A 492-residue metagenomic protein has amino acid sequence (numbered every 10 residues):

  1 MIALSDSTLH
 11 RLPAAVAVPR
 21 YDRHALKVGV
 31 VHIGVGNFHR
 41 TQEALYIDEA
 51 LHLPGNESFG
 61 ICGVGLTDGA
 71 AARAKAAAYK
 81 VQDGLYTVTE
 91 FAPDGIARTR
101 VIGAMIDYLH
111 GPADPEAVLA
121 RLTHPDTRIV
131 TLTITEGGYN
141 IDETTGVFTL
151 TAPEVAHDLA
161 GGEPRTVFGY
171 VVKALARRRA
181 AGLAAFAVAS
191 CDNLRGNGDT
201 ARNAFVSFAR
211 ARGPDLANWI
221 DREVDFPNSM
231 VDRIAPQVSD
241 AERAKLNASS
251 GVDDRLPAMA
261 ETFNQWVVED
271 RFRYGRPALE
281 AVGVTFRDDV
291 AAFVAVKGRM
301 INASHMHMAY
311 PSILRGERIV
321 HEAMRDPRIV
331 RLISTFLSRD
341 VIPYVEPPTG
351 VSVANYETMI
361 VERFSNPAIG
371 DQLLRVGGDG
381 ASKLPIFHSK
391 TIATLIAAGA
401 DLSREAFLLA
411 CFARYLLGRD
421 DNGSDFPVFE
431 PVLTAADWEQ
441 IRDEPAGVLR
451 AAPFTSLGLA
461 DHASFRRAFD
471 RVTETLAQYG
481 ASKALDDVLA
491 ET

Functional and structural regions predicted by a protein language model:
M1-T492: Substrate/ligand-engaging "lid" and interaction regions
